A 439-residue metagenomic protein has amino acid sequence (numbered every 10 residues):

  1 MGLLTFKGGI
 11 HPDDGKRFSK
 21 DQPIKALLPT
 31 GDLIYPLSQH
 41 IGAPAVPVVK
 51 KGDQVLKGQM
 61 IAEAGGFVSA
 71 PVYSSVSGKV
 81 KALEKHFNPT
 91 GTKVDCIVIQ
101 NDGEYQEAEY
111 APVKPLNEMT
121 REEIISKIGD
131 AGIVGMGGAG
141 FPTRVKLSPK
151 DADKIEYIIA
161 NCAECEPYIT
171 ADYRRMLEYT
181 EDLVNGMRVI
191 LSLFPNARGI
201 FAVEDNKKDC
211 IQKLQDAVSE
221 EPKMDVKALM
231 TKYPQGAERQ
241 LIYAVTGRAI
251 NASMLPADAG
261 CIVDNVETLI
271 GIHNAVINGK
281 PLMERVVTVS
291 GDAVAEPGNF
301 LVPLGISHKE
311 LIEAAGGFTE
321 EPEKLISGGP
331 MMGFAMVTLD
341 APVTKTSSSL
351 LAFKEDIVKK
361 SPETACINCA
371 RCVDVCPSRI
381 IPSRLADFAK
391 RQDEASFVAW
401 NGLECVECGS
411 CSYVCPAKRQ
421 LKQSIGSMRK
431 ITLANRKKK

Functional and structural regions predicted by a protein language model:
M1-V48: N-terminal, Lys/Arg-enriched amphipathic/low-complexity engagement segments that precede the first folded domain
K50-E63, A82: Short, well-structured beta-strand-loop connectors
G78-V80: Conserved hydrophobic positions within beta-strands
A82, F87-F141, K150-A152, K208: Acidic low-complexity segments
Y105, N117, E123, R174-E221 (+1 more regions): Internal alpha/beta scaffold segment
Q106-E107, G135, I158-D172, A293: Gly-rich Lys/Arg/Thr-decorated short loops/hinges at beta-loop-alpha junctions or inter-strand turns that position
N196-H308, A314-T319, G329: Hydrophobic alpha-helical positions that pack around
S347-S361, V373, P377-K439: Ferredoxin-type iron-sulfur electron-transfer modules in oxidoreductases and energy-metabolism complexes
